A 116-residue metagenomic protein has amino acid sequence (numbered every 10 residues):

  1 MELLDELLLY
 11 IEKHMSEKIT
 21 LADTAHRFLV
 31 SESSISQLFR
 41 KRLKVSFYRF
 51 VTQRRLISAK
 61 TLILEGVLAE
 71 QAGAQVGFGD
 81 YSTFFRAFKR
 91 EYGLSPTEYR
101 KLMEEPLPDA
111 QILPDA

Functional and structural regions predicted by a protein language model:
M1-L4, L21: Short, structured helix-loop boundary elements
E2, V30, V51-R54: Short beta->alpha linker loops
L9, K13, K18, A22 (+2 more regions): Terminal helix-turn-helix DNA-binding modules in bacterial transcription factors
S31-E32, G79-D80: Short coil turns linking two alpha-helices in DNA-binding domains
I35, F39, T83-F84, F88: Short hydrophobic/aromatic patch on the recognition helix
